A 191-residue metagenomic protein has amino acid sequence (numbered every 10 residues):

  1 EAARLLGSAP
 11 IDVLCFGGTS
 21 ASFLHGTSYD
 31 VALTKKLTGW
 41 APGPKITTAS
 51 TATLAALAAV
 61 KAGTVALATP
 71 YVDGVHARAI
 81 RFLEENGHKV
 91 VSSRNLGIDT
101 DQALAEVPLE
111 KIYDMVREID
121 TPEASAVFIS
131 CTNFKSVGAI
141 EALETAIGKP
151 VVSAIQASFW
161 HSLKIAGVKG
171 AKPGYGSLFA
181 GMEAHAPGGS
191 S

Functional and structural regions predicted by a protein language model:
E1-S190: Non-catalytic structural scaffold of enzyme domains
